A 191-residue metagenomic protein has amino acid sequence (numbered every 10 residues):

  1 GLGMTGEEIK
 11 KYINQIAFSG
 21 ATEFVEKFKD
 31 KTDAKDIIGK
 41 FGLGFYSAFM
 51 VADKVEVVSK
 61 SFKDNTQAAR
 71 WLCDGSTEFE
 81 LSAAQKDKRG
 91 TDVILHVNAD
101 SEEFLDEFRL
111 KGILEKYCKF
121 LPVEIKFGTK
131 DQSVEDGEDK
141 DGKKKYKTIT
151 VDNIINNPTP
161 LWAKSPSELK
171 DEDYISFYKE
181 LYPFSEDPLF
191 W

Functional and structural regions predicted by a protein language model:
G1-A99, E103-F104, G112, K119 (+1 more regions): GHKL (Bergerat-fold) ATPase N-terminal catalytic module, capturing the glycine-rich phosphate-binding loop and acidic
I37, V55-E78, N98-S101, F108-W191: GHKL/Bergerat-fold ATPase module in large chromosome/replication-associated machines
